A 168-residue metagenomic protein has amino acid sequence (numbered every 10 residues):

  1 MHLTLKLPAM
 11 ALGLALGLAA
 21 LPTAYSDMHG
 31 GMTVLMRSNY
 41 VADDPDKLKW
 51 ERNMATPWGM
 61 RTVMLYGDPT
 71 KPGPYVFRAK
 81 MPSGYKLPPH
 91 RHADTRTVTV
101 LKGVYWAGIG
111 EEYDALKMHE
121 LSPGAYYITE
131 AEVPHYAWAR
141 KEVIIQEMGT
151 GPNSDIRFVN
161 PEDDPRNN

Functional and structural regions predicted by a protein language model:
M1-A11: Bacterial N-terminal signal peptides that target proteins for export
A9-A19: Bacterial N-terminal signal peptides
Y25-G73, P161-N168: A short, N-terminal "cap"/entry segment at the start of jelly-roll beta-barrel domains of the cupin/DSBH fold
T33, N39-V41, L116-H119, Y136-N168: Double-stranded beta-helix
T62-L65, V76-Y85, D114: N-terminal post-signal-peptidase region of extra-cytosolic proteins
P82-Y85, R91-E112: Glycine- and acidic-residue-biased ligand/ion/polar-headgroup-sensing regions
L87-P89, A107-G108, T129, P134-R140: Short beta-strand His + acidic residue motifs that chelate non-heme Fe in jelly-roll/DSBH and cupin folds
E111-E132: Short acidic-glycine-tyrosine-enriched beta hairpin
